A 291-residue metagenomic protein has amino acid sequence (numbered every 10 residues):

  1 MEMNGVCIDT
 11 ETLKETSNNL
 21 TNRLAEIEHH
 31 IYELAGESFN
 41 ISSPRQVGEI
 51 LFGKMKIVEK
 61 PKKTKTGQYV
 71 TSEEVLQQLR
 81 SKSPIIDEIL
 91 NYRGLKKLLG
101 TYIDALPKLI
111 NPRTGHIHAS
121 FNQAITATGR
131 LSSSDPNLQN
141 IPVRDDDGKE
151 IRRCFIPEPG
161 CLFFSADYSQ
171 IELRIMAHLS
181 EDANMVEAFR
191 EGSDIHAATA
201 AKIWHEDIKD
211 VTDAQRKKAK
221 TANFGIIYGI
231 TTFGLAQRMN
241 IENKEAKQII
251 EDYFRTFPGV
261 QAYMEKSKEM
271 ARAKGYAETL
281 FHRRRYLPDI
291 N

Functional and structural regions predicted by a protein language model:
M1-R144, L162, S169-E172, Q215 (+5 more regions): Conserved "right-hand" nucleotidyltransferase catalytic core of DNA-directed polymerases
A35-S38, E269, A273, L280-N291: Short, intrinsically disordered, charge-balanced linker/junction segments flanking boundaries in proteins
L109-P112, M185-E187, D210: Short, contiguous acidic/charged loop-to-helix segments that flank catalytic cores in large enzymes
Q123-D207: Function-dense linear segments that define catalytic or interfacial modules in macromolecule-processing proteins
K149, L173-R174, H178, A197-A198 (+6 more regions): Feature representing long, continuous alpha-helical segments
Q170, R190, A198, K217 (+2 more regions): A broad detector of short, well-ordered amphipathic alpha-helices that serve as recognition/interaction surfaces
S193-Q215, L280-N291: Generic long, charged, amphipathic alpha-helical segments
V211-G229: Amphipathic, charged-and-aliphatic alpha-helical interface segments that function as noncatalytic docking
